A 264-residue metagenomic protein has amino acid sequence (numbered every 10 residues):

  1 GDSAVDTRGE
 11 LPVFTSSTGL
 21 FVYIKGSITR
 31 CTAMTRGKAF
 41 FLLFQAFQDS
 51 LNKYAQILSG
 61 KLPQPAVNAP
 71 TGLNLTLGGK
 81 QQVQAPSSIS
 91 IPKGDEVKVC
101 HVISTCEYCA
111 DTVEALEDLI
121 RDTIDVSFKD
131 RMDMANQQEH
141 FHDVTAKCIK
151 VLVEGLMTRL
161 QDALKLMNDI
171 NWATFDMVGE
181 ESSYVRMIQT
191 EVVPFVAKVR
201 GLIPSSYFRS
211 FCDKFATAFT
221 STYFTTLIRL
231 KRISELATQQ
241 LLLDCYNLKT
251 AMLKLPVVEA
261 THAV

Functional and structural regions predicted by a protein language model:
G1-P65: Extended, low-charge, aliphatic-rich alpha-helical segments
K38-V264: Extended alpha-helical "rod" scaffolds
